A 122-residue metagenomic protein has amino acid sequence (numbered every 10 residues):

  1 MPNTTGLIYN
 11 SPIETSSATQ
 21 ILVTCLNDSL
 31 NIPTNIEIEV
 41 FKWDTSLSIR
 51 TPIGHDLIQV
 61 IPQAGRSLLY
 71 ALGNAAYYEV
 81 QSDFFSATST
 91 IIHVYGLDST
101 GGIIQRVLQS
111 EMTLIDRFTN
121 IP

Functional and structural regions predicted by a protein language model:
M1-T24, E111-P122: Beta-sheet-dominated interaction scaffolds and their linkers
T4, P52, Q63, A71 (+2 more regions): Intrinsically disordered, low-complexity segments enriched in small/polar residues
I13, A18, T24-I36, S82-S86: Asparagine-centered strand-capping/turn motif at beta-strand->loop junctions
I13, I58-L68, G102-V107, M112-D116: The transition from N-terminal targeting/processing segments to the mature protein
I32-T34, L47, S89-I91: Intrinsically disordered, low-complexity acidic/polar segments
I36-K42: Extended low-complexity, serine/threonine- and proline-enriched intrinsically disordered segments
E39, G73-P122: Terminal connector regions
K42-F85: Intrinsically disordered, low-complexity Pro/Gly/Ser/Thr-rich segments with frequent PxxP/GP/PP motifs and embedded
